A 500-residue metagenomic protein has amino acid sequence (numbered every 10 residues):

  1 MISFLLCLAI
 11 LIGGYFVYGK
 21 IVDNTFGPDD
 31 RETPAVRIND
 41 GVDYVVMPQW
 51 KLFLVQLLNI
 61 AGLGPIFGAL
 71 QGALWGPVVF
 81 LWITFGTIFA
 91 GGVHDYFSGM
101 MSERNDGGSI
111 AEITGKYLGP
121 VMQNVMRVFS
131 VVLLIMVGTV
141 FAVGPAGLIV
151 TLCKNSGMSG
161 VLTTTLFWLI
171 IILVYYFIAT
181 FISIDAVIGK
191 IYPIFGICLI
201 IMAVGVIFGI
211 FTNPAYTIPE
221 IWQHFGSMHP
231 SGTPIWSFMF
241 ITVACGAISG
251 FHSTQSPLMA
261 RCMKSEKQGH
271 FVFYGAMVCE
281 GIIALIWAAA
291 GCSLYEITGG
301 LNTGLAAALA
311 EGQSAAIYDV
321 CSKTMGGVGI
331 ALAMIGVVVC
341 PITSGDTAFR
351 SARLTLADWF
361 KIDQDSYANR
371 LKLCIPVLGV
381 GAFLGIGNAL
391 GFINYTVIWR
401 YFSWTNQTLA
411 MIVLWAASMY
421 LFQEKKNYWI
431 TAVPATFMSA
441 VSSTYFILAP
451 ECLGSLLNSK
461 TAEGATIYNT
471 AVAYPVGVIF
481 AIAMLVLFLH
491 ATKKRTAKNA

Functional and structural regions predicted by a protein language model:
M1-G19, G72-S102, A111, I330 (+1 more regions): Extracellular loop-to-transmembrane helix junctions
C7-V17, S130, L134-G138, G196-P214 (+3 more regions): Selective recognition of specific alpha-helical transmembrane segments in multi-pass small-molecule
I10-I66, Q268: Membrane-interface "cap" regions at the ends of multi-pass membrane proteins
I10-L11, Y15, Q56, A90-D106 (+5 more regions): Helix-loop-helix module between adjacent transmembrane segments
M47-G64, I207-A215, H224-W287, L332-S344: Hydrophobic, membrane-embedded alpha-helices of multi-pass small-molecule transporters
G99, I210-I221, G275-D319, A389-I393: Extracellular/periplasmic helix-exit of transmembrane alpha-helices
Q123-R127, L162-I170, G275-A284, C292 (+6 more regions): Loop-to-transmembrane helix boundary motifs in multi-pass membrane proteins
G138-S156, F167-W168, T180, L199-G226 (+2 more regions): Hydrophobic alpha-helical segments and their helix-loop junctions in multi-pass secondary transporters
